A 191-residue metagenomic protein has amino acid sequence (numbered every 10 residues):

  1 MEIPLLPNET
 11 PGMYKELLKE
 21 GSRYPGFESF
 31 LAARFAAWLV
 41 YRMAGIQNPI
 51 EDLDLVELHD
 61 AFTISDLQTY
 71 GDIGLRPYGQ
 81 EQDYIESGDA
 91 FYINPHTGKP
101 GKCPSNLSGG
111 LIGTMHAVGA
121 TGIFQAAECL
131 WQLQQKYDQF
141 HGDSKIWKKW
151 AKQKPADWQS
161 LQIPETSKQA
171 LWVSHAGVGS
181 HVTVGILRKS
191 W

Functional and structural regions predicted by a protein language model:
M1-L39, I93-S108, F140-W147, W158 (+3 more regions): Condensing-enzyme catalytic core mediating Claisen C-C bond formation in acyl metabolism
P7-L18, E57-Y84, N94-T97, A117-A120 (+1 more regions): Short glycine/threonine-rich loop-to-helix capping motif typified by GTGT followed within a few residues by an Asp-Pro
R34-F35, Y41, A127-W131: Alpha-helical support elements that line or immediately flank enzyme active sites and cofactor-binding pockets
A36-D52: Phosphate/pyrophosphate-binding loops at sites that engage ATP/ADP/AMP, CoA/4′-phosphopantetheine, polyphosphate
R42, I46, G71, L75-Y78 (+1 more regions): Generic secondary-structure signature for well-ordered alpha-helical cores
I50-E57, A61, G101-A120, K168-S174: Cysteine-centered functional microenvironments
Q80-H96, W147, A151, P155: Short mixed-charge
A117-Y137: Active-site-proximal alpha-helical scaffold in enzymes
